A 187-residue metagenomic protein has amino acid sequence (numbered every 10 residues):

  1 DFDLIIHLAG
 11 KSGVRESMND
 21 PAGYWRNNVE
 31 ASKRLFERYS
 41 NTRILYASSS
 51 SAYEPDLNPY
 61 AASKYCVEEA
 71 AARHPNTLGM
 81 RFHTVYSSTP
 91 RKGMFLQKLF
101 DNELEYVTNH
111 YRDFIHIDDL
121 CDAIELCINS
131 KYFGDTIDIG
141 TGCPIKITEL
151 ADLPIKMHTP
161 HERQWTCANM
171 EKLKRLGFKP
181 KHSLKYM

Functional and structural regions predicted by a protein language model:
D1-N27, S51-E54: NAD(P)H-binding glycine-rich loop region in Rossmannoid oxidoreductase-like domains and their noncatalytic homologs
H7, K33-A61, L78: Conserved Rossmann-fold NAD(P)-dependent oxidoreductase catalytic core, especially the SDR/UDP-sugar
L8-V14, S49-P59, F82-S88, Y111 (+1 more regions): Active-site pre-Tyr helix/loop in NAD(P)-dependent dehydrogenases
D20-R34, N58, A62-S63, I115: Glycine-rich NAD(P)-binding loop of the Rossmann-fold in SDR/ketoreductase-type enzymes
S32-F36, E68, I124: Conserved internal alpha-helix within the Rossmann fold of NAD(P)-dependent oxidoreductases
E37-R38, A72-R73, N129: Alpha-helical segments that scaffold the active site and NAD(P)H-binding pocket of short-chain dehydrogenase/reductase
P59-A61, Y65, E69-C121: NAD(P)-dependent short-chain dehydrogenase/reductase
E105-M187: C-terminal substrate-binding subdomain of Rossmann-fold SDR/epimerase-dehydratase oxidoreductases
